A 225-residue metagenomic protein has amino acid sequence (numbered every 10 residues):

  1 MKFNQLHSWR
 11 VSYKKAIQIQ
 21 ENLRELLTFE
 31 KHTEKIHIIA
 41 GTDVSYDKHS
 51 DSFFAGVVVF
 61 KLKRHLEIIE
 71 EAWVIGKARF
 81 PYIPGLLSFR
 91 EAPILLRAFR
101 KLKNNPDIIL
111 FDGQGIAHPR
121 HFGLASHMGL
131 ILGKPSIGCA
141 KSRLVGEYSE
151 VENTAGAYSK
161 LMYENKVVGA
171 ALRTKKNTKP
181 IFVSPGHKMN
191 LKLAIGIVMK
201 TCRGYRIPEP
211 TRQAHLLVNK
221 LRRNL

Functional and structural regions predicted by a protein language model:
K2-L27, E71, A92, R97 (+3 more regions): C-terminal binding/interaction regions
L26-K35: A short acidic-Thr-Gly-centered motif at the start of a beta-strand
H37-D47: Two-metal-ion RNase H-like nuclease active-site motif
H49, A117-R120, L144-Y148: Short, well-ordered, mixed-charge alpha-helical segments that flank or form enzyme active sites
H49-N105: A glycine-rich, hydrophobic loop/mini-helix early in the fold
Y82-L86, D112-P119, T178-P185: Flexible, glycine/proline-enriched loop segments at strand-loop-helix junctions that form or flank small-ligand binding
L95-M128, L132-K134: Catalytic-site beta-strand/loop segments enriched in glycine and acidic/polar residues
P135-A140: Short hydrophobic alpha-helical runs that function as membrane-insertion/retention elements
